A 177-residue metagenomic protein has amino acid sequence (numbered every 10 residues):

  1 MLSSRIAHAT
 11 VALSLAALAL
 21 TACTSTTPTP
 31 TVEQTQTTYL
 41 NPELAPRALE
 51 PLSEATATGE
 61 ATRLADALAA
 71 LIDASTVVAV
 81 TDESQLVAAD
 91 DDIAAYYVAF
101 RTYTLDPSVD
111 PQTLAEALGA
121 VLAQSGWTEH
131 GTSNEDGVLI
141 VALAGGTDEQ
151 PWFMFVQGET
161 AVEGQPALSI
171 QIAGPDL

Functional and structural regions predicted by a protein language model:
L2-H8, C23-Y97, D106: N-terminal leader/targeting segments
A7-L15: Sec-dependent signal peptide hydrophobic core
L18-A22: C-terminal motif of bacterial Sec signal peptides marking the signal peptidase cleavage site
C23, A55, V141-L177: Extracellularly exposed regions in secreted/surface proteins, prominently low-complexity, repeat-rich
R63-L68, V109-A123, G164-L177: Hydrophobic transmembrane alpha-helix bundles
A79-D82, A95-S108, Q150-E163: Short, Lys/Arg-enriched charge-dense amphipathic segments
A94-V141: Long, charged/polar, surface-exposed segments that mediate recognition or autoinhibition
